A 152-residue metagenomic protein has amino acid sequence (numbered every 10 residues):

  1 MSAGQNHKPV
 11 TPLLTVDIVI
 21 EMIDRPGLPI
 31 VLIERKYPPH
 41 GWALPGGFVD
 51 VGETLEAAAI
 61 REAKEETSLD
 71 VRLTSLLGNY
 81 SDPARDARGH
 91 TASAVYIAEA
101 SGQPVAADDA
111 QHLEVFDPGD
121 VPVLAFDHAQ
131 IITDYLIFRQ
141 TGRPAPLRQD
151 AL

Functional and structural regions predicted by a protein language model:
M1-G4, L77-N79: Short Pro/Gly-enriched beta-strand edge/turn motifs at strand-loop
A3-I30, P45, I97: Conserved N-terminal beta-strand and adjoining loop/helix that marks the start of the Nudix/MutT-like hydrolase domain
M22, Y80-P104, D134-R139: Active-site-adjacent beta-strand/loop module that shapes the phosphate/pyrophosphate-binding cleft
P26-L69, L152: Conserved Nudix-box catalytic region and its N-terminal flanking loop in Nudix hydrolases and closely related
L55, R72, A94-V95: Catalytic cores of nucleotide-enabled group-transfer and carboxylate-activating enzymes in metabolic and assembly-line
L69-G78: A short coil-to-beta-strand element that immediately follows conserved catalytic motifs
V95-I97, V105-Q140: NUDIX/MutT-family hydrolases
Q140-L152: Acidic/histidine-enriched, glycine/proline-rich intrinsically disordered or flexible terminal extensions
